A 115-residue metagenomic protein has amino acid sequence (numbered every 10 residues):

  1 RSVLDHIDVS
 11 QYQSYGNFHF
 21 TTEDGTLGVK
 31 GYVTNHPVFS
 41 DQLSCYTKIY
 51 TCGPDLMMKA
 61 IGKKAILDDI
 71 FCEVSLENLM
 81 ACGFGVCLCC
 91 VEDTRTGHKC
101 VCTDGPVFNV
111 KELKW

Functional and structural regions predicted by a protein language model:
R1-E77: FNR/FR-type flavoprotein reductase catalytic core
D55-L56, E77-P106: Local cysteine-cluster metal-coordination motifs and their immediate loop/turn environment, predominantly Fe-S cluster
A60, C90-E92, E112: Residue-level recognition of conserved structural "scaffold" positions that shape functional pockets and channels
D104-W115: Short microdomains enriched in Cys/His and/or Lys/Arg
